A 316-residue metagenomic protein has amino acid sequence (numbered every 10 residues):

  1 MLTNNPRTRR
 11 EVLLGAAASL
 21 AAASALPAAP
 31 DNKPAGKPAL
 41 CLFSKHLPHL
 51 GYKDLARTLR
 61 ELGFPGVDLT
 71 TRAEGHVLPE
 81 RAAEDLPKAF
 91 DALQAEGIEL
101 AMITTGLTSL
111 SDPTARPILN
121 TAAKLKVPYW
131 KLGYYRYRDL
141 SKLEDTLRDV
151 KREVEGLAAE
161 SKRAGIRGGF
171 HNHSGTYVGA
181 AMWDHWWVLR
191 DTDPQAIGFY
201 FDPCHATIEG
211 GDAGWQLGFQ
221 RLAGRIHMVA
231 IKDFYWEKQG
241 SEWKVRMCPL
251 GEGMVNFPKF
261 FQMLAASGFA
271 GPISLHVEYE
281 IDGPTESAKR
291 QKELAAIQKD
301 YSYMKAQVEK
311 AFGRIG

Functional and structural regions predicted by a protein language model:
L2-L20: N-terminal secretory signal peptides and thylakoid transit peptides that target proteins across membranes
L26-L50, D54-T58: C-terminal segment of N-terminal export signals and the immediately downstream linker at the start of the mature
H49-L59, S111-T121, G211-G218: Short, acidic/polar
L59, V67, L93, A122 (+5 more regions): Conserved, mostly hydrophobic/aromatic
P65, L69-R167, H205, F269-G271 (+1 more regions): Structural motif corresponding to the early beta-alpha repeats
L69, L132-G133, G224-Y235, S274-L275: Non-cysteine beta-strand/loop elements that form the S-adenosyl-L-methionine
R116-Y129, M182-D191, P284-Y301: Short, electropositive alpha-helical surface patch
A159-M254, P258-F261: Acidic/histidine-rich catalytic cores of soluble enzymes
